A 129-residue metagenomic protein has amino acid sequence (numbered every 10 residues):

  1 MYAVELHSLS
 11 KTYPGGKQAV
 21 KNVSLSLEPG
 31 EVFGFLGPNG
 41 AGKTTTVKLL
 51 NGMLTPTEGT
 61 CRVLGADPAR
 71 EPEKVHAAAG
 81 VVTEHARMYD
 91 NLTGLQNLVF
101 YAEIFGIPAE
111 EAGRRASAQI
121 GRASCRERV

Functional and structural regions predicted by a protein language model:
Y2-R128: ABC transporter nucleotide-binding domains
